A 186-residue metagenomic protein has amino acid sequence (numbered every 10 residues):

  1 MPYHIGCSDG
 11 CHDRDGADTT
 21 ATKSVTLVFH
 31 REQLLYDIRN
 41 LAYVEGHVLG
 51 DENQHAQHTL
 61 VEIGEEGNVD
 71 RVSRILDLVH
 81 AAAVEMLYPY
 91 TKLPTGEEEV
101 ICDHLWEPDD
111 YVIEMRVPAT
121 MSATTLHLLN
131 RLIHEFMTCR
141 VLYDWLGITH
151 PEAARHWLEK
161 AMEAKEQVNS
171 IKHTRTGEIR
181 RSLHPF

Functional and structural regions predicted by a protein language model:
M1-V61, H184-F186: Short, intrinsically disordered N-terminal pre-domain segments
I5, G67-F186: Internal mixed-charge
D18-R31, V61-V72, L76, W157 (+1 more regions): Intrinsic-disorder-associated interaction segments
